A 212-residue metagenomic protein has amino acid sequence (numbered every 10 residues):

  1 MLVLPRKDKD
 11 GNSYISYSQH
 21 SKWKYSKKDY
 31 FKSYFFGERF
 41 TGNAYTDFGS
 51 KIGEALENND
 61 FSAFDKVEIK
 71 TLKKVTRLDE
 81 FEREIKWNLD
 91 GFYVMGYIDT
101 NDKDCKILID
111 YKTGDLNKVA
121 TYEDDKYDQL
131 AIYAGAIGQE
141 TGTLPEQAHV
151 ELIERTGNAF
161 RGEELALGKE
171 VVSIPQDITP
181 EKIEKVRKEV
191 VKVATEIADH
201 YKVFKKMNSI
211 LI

Functional and structural regions predicted by a protein language model:
M1-K103: Metal-dependent nuclease catalytic cores that hydrolyze phosphodiester bonds in DNA/RNA, characterized by
P5-R6, Y14-I15, F61, G138-I212: Metal-dependent nuclease catalytic regions and adjoining charged, substrate-binding loops involved in nucleic-acid end
Y30-F35, I109-T113, L165-V172: Short acidic (Asp/Glu) and glycine-rich catalytic loops that position anionic groups and cofactors
F36, E57-D60, T113-L116, G135-G142: Hydrophobic/aromatic-lined pockets within catalytic cores
F40-G42, N117-T121, A159: A generic structural signal for short coil/turn motifs at secondary-structure boundaries
Y45, E123-K126, L130, I183 (+1 more regions): Short, charged, low-complexity patches
K51, D128-A136: Short amphipathic alpha-helical face segments that pack within enzyme cores and frequently flank/anchor catalytic
I85-L130, E140: Non-catalytic protein-protein interaction segments used by genome-maintenance enzymes to assemble and couple activities
